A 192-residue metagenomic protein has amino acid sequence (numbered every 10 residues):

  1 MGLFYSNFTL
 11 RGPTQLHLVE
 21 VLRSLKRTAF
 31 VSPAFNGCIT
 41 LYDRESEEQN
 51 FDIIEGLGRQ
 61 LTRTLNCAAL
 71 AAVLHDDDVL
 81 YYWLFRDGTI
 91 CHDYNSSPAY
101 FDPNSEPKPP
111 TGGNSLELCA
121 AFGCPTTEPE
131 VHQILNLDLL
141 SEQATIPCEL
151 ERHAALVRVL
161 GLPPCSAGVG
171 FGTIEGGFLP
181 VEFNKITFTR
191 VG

Functional and structural regions predicted by a protein language model:
M1-F35: Short, extreme N-terminal segment that most often corresponds to the first beta-strand
G2, G12, R86-G88, G161: Glycine-centered flexibility motif
G2, T14, D43-E45, S96-S97 (+1 more regions): Alpha-helix initiation/capping motif
H17, V21-S24, T64, F178 (+1 more regions): Acidic/proline-rich low-complexity IDRs
E20-S24, G56-R59, R63, A120 (+2 more regions): Charged/polar, solvent-exposed surface patches and flexible loops
K26-Y100: Short, intrinsically disordered low-complexity segments
A99-G192: Long, compositionally biased intrinsically disordered terminal regions
